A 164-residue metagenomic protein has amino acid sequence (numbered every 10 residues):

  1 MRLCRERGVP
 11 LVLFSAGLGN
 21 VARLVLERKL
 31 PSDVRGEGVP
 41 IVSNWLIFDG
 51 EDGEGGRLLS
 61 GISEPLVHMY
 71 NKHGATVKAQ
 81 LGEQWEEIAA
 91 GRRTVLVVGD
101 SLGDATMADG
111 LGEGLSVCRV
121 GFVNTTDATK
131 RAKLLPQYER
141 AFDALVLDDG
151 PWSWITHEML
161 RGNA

Functional and structural regions predicted by a protein language model:
R2-V12, G17-A164: C-terminal cap/substrate-recognition subdomain and adjoining C-terminal extension of metal-dependent phosphatase-like
